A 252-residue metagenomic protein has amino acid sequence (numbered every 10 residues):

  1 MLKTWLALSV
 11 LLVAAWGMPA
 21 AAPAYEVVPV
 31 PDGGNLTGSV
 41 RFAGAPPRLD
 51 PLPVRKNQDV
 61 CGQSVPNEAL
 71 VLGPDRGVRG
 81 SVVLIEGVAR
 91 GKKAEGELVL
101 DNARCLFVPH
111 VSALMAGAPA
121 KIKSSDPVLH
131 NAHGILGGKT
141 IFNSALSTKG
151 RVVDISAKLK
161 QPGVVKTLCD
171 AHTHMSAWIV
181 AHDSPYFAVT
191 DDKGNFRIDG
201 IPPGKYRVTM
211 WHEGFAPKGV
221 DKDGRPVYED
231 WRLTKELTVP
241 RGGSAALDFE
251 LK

Functional and structural regions predicted by a protein language model:
M1-T4: Positively charged n-region of N-terminal signal peptides that target proteins for export
A7-G17: Bacterial N-terminal signal peptides
A22-K252: Extracytoplasmic copper-binding redox domains, predominantly the cupredoxin/blue-copper superfamily
